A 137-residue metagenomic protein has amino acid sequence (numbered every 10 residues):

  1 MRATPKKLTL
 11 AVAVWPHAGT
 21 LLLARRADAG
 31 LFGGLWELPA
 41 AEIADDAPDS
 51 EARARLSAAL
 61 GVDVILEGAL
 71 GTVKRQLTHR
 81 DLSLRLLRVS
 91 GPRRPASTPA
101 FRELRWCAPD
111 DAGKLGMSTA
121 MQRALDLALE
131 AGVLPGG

Functional and structural regions predicted by a protein language model:
M1-G137: Intrinsically disordered, low-complexity, charged terminal extensions of DNA damage-control enzymes
